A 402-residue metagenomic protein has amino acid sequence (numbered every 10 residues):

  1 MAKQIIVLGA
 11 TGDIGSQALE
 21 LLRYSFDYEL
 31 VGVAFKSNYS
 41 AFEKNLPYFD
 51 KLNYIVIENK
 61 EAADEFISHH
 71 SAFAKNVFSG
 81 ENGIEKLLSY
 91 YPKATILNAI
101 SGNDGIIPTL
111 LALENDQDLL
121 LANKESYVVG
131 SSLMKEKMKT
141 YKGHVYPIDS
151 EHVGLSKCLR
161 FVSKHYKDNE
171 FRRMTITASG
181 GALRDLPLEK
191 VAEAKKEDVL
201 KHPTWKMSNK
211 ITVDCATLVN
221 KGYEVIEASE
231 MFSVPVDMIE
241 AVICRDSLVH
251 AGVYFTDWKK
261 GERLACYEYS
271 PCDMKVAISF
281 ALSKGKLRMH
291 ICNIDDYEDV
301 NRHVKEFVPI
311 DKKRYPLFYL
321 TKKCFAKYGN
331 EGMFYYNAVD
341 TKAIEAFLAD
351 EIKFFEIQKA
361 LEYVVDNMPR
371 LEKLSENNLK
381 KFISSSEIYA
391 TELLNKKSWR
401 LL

Functional and structural regions predicted by a protein language model:
M1-L402: Catalytic, metal-anchored helix/loop core of enzyme active sites in primary metabolism
